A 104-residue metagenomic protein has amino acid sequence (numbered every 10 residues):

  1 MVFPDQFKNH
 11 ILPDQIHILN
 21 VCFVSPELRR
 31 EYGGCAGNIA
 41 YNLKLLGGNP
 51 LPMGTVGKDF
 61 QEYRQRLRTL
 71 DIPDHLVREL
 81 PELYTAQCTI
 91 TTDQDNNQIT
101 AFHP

Functional and structural regions predicted by a protein language model:
M1-M53, E62: Glycine-rich phosphate/adenosyl-contacting loop at the front of the ribokinase-like
V2, D59-E62, T85-Q87, I99: Short active-site-adjacent helix-start/loop capping segments
G34-N38, T55-K58, T89, N97: Gly/Ser/Thr-rich helix-start
I39-A40, F60, Q94, F102: Residues at secondary-structure transition points
L45-G48, I72, Q94: Generic secondary-structure signature for well-ordered alpha-helical cores
M53-K58, H75-T85: Beta-strand->loop->alpha-helix junctions that form or flank phosphate-binding loops in nucleotide-handling enzymes
K58-D71, H75, C88-T92: Active-site-proximal loop->helix
H75-L80, C88-P104: Conserved phosphate-binding/catalytic loop of the ribokinase/pfkB sugar-kinase fold
